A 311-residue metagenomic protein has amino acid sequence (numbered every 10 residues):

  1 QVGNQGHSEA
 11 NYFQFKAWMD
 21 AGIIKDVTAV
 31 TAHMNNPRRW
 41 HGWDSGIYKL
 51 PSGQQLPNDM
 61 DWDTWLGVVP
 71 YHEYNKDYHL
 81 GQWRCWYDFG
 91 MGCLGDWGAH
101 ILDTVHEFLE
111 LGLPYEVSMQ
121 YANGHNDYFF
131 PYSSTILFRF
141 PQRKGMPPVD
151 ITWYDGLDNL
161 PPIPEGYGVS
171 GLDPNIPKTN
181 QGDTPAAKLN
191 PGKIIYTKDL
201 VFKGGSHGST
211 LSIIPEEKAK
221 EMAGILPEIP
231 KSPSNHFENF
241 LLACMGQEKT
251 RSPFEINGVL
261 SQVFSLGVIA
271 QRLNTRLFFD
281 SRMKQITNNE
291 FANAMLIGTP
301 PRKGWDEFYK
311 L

Functional and structural regions predicted by a protein language model:
Q1-S8, G22: Beta-strand-loop-alpha-helix segment that lines the small-molecule cofactor/substrate pocket of alpha/beta enzymes
F13-D20, D26, T31-E255, S261-L311: Contiguous beta-strand/loop segments that form the cofactor/metal-binding neighborhood of enzyme cores
